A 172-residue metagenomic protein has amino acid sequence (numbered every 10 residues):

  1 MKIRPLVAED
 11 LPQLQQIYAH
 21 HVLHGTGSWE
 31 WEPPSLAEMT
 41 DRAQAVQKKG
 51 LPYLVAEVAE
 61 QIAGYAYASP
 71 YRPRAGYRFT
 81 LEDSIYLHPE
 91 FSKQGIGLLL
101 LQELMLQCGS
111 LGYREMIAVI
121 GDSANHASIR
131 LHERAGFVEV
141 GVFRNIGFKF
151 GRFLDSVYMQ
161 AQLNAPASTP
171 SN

Functional and structural regions predicted by a protein language model:
M1, Q61-Y65, L154: Glycine-rich phosphate/pyrophosphate-binding loop shared by adenosine-nucleotide-utilizing enzymes
K2-Q16: A short beta-loop-alpha structural element at the N-terminal edge of CoA-dependent acyl/N-acetyltransferase catalytic
A8, P33-E90, L101-Q102, Q107 (+1 more regions): Acetyl-CoA-dependent GNAT
Q15, A19-A43: Conserved GNAT-fold acetyl-CoA-binding loop/helix
Y67, V119-I120, E133, V138-D155: Conserved catalytic-core motifs of GNAT/GCN5-like acyltransferases
F79-L81, N145-N172: C-terminal "cap" of GNAT-fold acetyltransferases
K93-C108, H126, R130-R134: Conserved acetyl-CoA-binding loop-helix of GNAT-fold acetyltransferases
C108-I120: Conserved GNAT acetyl-CoA-binding A-motif
